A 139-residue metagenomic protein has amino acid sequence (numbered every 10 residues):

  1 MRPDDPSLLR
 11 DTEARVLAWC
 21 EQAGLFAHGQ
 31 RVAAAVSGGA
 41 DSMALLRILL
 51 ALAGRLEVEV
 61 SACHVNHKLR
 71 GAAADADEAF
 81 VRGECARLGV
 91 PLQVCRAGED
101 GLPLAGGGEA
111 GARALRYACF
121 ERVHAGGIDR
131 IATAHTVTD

Functional and structural regions predicted by a protein language model:
M1-D139: Core alpha/beta nucleotide-donor-binding catalytic domains of modification enzymes
